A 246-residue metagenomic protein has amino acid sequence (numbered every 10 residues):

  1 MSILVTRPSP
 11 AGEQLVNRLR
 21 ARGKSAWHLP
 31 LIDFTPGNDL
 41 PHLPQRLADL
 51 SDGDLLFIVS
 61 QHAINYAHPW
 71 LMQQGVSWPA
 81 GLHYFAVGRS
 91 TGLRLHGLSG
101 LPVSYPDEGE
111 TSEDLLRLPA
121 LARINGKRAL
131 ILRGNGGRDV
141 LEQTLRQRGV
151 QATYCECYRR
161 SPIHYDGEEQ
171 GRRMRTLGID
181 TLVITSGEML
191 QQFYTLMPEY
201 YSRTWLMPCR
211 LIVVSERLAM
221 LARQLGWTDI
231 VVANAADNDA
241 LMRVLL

Functional and structural regions predicted by a protein language model:
M1-L246: Signature of uroporphyrinogen-III synthase
